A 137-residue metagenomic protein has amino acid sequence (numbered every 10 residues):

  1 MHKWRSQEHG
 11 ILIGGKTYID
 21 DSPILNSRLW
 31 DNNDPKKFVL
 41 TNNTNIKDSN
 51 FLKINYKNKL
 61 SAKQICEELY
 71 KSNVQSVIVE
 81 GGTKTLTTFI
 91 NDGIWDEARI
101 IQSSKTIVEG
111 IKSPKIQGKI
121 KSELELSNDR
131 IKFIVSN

Functional and structural regions predicted by a protein language model:
M1-N137: Enzymes that bind and transform nitrogen-containing heteroaromatic metabolites
